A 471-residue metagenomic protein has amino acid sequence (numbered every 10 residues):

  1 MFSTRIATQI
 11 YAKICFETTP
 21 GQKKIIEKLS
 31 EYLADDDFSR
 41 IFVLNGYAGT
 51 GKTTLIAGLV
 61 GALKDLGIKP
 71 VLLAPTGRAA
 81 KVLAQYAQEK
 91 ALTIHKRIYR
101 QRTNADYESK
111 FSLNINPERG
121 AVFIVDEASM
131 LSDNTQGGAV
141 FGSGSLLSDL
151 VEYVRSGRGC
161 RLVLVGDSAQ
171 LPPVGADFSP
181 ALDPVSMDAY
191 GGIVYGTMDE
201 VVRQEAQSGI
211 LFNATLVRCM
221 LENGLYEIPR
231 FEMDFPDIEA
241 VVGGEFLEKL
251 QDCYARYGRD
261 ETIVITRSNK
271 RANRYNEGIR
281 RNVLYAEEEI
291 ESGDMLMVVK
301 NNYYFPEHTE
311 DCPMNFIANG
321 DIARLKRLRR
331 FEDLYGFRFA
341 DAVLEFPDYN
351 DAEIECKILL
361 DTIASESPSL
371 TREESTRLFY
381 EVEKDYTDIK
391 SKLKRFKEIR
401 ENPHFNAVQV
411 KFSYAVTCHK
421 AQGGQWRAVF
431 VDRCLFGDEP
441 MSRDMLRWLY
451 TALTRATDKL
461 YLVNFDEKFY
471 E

Functional and structural regions predicted by a protein language model:
F2-F16, N45: Conserved adenine-nucleotide phosphate-binding loops and their immediately adjacent elements
I6, I25, L29, D37 (+4 more regions): Conserved helicase motor core of P-loop NTPases
I10-L29: N-terminal pre-Walker A segment at the start of P-loop NTPase domains
T18, L72, V264: Conserved SAM-binding loop
Q22, T76, S268, G423: Short, conserved phosphate/pyrophosphate- and ester-handling motifs at nucleotide-, phospho-/glycolipid
I26-E27, E31, D36, R40-E227 (+1 more regions): ASCE P-loop NTPase helicase motor core
S39, G77, R330, K411 (+1 more regions): Catalytic phosphate/metal-binding cores of nucleic-acid and nucleotide-processing enzymes, i.e., regions that mediate
L334-E471: C-terminal accessory regions
